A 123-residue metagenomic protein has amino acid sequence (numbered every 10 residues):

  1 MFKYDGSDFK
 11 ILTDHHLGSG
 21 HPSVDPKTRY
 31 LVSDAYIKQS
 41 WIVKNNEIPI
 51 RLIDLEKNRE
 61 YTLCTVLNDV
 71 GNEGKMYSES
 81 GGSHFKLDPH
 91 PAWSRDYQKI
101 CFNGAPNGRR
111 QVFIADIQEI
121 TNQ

Functional and structural regions predicted by a protein language model:
M1-Q123: Sequence signature of WD/YWTD-type beta-propeller architectures
